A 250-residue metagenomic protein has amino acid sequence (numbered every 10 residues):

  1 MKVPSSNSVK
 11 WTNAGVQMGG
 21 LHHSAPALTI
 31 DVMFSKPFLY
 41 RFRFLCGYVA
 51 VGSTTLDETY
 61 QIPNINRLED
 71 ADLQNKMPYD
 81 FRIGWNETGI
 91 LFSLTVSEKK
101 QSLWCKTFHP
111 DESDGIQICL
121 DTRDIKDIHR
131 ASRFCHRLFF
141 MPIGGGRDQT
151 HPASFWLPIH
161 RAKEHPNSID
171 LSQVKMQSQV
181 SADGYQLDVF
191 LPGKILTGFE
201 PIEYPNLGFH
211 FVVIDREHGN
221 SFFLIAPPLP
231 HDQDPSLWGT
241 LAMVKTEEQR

Functional and structural regions predicted by a protein language model:
K2-T12: Extreme N-terminal basic, low-complexity initiation segments that serve as generic localization/processing leaders
W11-G15, G19-R250: Structural preference for beta-rich elements and adjacent junctions enriched in aromatics
